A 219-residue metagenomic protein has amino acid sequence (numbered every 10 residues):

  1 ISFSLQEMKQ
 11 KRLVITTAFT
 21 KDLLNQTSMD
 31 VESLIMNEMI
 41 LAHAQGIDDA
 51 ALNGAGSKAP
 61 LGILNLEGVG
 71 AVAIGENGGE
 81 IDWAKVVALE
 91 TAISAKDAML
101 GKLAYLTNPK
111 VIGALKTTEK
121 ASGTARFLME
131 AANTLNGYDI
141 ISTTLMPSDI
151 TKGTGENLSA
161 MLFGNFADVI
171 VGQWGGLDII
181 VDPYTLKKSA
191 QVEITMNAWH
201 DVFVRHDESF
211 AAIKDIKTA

Functional and structural regions predicted by a protein language model:
I1, D48, P183-A219: Protruding loop/beta-arch "assembly-hinge" segments enriched in small, turn-prone residues
I1-Q6, F166-I170: Assembly-associated, polar helix/coil segments characteristic of icosahedral protein shells
S4-E7, R12-A95, S209-A219: Alpha-helical scaffold segments that mediate packing/assembly in large oligomeric complexes
N25, I47, G113, S148 (+1 more regions): Residue-level signal for secondary-structure boundary sites
G56-V192, A198: Extended oligomerization regions of viral-like shell subunits
